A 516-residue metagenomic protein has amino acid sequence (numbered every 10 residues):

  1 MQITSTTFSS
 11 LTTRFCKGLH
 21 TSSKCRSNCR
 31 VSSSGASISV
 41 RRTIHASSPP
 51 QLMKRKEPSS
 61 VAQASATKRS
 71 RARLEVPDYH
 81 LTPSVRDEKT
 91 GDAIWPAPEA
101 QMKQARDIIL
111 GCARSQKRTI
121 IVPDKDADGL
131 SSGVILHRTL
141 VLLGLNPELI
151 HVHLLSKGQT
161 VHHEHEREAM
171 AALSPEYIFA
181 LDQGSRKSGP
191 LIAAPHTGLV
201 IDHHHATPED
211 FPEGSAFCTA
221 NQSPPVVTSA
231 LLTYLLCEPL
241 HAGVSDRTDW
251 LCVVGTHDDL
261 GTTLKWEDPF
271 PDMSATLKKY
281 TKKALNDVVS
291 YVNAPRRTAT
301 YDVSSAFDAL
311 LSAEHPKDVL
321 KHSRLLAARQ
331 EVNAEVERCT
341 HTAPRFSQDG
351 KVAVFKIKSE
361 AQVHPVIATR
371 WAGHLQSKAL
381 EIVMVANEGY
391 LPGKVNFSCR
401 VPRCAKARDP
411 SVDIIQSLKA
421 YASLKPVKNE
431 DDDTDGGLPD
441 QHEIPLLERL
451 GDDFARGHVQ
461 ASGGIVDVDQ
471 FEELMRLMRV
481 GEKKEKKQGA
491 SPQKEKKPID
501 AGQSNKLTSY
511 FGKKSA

Functional and structural regions predicted by a protein language model:
T12-H20, K24, G35, S39-D287 (+2 more regions): Replace "Mg2+/Mn2+-dependent" with "divalent metal-dependent
S33, H203-A206, C339-P344: Intrinsically disordered, low-complexity boundary segments flanking structured domains
L264-K356, H374: Hard-cation-handling environments
